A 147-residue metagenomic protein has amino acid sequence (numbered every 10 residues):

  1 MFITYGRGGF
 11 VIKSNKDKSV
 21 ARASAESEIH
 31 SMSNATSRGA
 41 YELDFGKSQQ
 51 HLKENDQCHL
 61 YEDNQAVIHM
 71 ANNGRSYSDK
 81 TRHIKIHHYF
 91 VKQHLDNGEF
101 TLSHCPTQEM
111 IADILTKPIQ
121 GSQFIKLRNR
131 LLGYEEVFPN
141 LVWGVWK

Functional and structural regions predicted by a protein language model:
M1-A25: RNase H-like nuclease fold core
K18-K147: RNase H-like nuclease module associated with reverse transcription
